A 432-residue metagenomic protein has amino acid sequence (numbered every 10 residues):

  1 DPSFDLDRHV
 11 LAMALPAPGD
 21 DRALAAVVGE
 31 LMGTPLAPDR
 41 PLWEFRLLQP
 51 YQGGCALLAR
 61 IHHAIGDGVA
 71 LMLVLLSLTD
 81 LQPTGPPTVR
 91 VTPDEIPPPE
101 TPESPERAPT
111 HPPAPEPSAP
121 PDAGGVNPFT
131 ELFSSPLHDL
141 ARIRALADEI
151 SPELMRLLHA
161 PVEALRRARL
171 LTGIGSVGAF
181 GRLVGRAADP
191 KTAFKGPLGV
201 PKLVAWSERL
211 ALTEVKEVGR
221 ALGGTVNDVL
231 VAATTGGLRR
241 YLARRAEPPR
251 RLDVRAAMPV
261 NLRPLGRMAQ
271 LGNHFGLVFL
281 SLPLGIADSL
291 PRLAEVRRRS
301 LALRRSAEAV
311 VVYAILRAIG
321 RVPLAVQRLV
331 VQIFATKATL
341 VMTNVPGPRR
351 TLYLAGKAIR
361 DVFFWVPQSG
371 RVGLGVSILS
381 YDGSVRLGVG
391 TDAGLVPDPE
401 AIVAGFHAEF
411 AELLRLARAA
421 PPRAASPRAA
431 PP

Functional and structural regions predicted by a protein language model:
D1-V372, V376-P432: Soluble acyl-CoA-dependent acyltransferase catalytic core bearing the H(X)4D motif
